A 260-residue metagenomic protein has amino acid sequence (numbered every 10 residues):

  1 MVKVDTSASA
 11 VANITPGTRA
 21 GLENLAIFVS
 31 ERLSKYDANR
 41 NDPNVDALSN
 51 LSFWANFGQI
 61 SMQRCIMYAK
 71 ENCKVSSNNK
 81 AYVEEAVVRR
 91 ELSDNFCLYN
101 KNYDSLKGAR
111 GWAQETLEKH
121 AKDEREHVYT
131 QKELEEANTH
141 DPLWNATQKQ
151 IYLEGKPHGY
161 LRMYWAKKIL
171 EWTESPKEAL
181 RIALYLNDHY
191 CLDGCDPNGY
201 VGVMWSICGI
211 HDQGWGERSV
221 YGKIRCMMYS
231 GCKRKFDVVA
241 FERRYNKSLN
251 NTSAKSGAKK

Functional and structural regions predicted by a protein language model:
M1-W112, K235-K260: Glycine/tryptophan-enriched, flexible segments
P43, A47, F53-F57, S61 (+7 more regions): Secondary-structure capping and boundary motifs in well-ordered enzyme cores
S49-F53, R64-M67, N145-K149, G159-W172 (+2 more regions): Contiguous, well-ordered alpha-helical segments that form the cores/surfaces of helical PPI scaffolds
N72-S76, E154-G155, W172-K177, H189-P197: Secondary-structure transition/capping motifs at alpha-helix termini and the adjoining loop/turn into the next element
V83, H158, A166, N198-V201 (+1 more regions): Active-site lining segments that contact anionic ligands and/or coordinate catalytic metals
E84-T147: Aromatic-anchored, charged helix-turn/loop surface patch used as a conserved interaction hotspot
A109-E124, V128-L134, A179-N250: C-terminal, helix-dominated tail/subdomain
E124-R125, Y129-L180: C-terminal structural cap/anchor segments
